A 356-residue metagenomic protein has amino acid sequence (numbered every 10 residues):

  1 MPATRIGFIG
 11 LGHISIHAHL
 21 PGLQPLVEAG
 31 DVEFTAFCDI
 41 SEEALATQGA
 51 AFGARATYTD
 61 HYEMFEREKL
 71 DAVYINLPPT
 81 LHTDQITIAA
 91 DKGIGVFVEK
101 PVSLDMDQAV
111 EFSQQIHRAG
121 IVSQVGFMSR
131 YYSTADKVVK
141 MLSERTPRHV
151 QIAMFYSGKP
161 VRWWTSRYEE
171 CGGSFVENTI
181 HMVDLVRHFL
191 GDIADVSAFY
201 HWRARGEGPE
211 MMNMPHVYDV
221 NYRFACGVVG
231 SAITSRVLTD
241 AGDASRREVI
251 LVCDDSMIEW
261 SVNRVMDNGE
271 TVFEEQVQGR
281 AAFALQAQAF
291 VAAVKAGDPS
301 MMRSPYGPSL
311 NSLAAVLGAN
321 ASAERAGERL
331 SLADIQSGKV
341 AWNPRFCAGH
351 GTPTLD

Functional and structural regions predicted by a protein language model:
M1-F52: N-terminal Rossmann-like dinucleotide-binding module
V32-T35, V272-E275, A293-S312: Glycine- and charged-residue-rich phosphate/anionic-cofactor binding loop of Rossmann-like
A51-Q115: Beta-loop-alpha module in the N-terminal Rossmann-like domain of NAD(P)-dependent dehydrogenases, especially those
G93, G120, G227, A326-G327: Glycine-centered short loops/turns at secondary-structure junctions
V98, S123-V125, Q151, A232 (+1 more regions): Hydrophobic residues in well-ordered beta-strands that form the structural core
E111-M128, T146-I152: Rossmann-fold dehydrogenase core element
S129-M211: Predominantly a Rossmann-like dinucleotide-binding segment in NAD(P)-dependent oxidoreductases
E177, V183-R264, A284-P299, L317-N320 (+1 more regions): Contiguous beta-strand/loop segments that form the cofactor/metal-binding neighborhood of enzyme cores
